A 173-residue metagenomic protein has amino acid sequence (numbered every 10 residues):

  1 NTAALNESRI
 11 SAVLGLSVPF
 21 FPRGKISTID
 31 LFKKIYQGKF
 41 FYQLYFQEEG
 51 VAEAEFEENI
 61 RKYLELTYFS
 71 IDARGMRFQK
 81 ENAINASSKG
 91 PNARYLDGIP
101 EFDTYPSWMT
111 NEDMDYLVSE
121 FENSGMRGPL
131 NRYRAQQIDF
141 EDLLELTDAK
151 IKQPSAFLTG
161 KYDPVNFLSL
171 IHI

Functional and structural regions predicted by a protein language model:
T2-L170: Flexible "cap/lid" subdomain of the alpha/beta-hydrolase fold that forms the substrate-access gate
